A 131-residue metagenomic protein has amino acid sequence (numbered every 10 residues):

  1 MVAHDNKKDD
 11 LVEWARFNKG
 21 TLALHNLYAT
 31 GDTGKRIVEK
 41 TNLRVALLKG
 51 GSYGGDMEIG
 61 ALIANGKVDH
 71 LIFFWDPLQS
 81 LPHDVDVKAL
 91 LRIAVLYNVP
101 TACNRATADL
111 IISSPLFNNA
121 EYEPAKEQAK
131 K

Functional and structural regions predicted by a protein language model:
V2-A23: N-terminal phosphate-binding or glycine-rich loops at protein starts, especially the Walker A/P-loop of NTPases
L24-T33: Short internal beta-strands
N26, L43-Y53, E123-P124: Short hydrophobic/aromatic-enriched beta-strand-loop microsegments
Y28, L91-I111: Short, acidic/small-residue loops that bind anionic groups at enzyme active sites
R44-L47, A64-G66, A89-L90, N118-Y122: Short, hinge-like loop/turn segments at secondary-structure boundaries
G55-A94: Mid-chain, well-packed structural core segment of small domains
R105-K131: Short, glycine-/small-residue-rich phosphate/pyrophosphate-handling segment
